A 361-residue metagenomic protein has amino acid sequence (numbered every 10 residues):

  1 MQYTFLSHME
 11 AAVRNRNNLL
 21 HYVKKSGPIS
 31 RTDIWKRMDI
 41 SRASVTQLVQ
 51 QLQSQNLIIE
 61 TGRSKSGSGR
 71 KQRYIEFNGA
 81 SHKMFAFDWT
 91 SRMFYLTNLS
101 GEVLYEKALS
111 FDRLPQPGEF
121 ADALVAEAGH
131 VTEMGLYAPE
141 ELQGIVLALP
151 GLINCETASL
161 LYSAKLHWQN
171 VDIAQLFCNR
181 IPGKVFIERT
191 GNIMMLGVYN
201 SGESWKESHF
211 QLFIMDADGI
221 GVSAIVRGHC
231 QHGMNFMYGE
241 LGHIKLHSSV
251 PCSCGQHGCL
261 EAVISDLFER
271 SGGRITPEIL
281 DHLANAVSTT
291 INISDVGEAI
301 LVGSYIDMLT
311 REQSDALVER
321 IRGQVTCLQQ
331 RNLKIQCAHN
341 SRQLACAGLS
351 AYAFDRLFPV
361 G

Functional and structural regions predicted by a protein language model:
M1-T61, S68-R70, Y74-A108, P115-Y137 (+2 more regions): ATP-binding/phosphotransfer module of carbohydrate and carboxylate kinases, centering on a glycine-rich
N98, C155, I225: Short, acidic, Ser/Thr-enriched surface-loop or helix-capping motifs
E106, Q169, P182-T276: Glycine/GP-enriched mid-protein hinge/lid loop-to-helix segment characteristic of carbohydrate kinases
E106-H209, E312-Q324: Glycine-rich phosphate-binding loop and adjoining helix at the ATP-binding site of ATP-dependent phosphoryl-transfer
P150-L152, A217-G219, Y305-I306: Short glycine-rich anion-binding loops that position phosphate/pyrophosphate groups of nucleotides and phosphorylated
